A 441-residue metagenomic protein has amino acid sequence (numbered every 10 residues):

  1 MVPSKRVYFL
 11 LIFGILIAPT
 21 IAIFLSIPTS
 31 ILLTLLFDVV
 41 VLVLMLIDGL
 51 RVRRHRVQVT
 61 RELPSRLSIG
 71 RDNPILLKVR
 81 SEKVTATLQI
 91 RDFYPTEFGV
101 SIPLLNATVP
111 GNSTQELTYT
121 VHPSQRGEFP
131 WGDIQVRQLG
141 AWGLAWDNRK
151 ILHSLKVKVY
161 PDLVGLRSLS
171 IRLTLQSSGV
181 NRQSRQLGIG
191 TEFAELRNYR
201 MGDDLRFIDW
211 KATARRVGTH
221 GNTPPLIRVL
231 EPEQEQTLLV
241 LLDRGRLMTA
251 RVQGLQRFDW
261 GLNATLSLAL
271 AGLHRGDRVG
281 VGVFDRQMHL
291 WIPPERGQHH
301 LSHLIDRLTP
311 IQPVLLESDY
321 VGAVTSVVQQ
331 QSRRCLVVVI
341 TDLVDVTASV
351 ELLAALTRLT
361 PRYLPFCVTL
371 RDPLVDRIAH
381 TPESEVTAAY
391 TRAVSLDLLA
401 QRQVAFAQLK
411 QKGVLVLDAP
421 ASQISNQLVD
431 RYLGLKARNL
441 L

Functional and structural regions predicted by a protein language model:
M1-T60: Extracellular/lumenal glycan-associated context and N-glycosylation machinery
P3-F9, W210, A348, Y432-L441: C-terminal signal-anchor/stop-transfer transmembrane helix together with its immediate cytosolic, Lys/Arg-enriched
V39-H299, R334-V339, T347, A354-R358: An amphipathic, basic-hydrophobic helix/alpha-beta surface used to engage anionic, phosphate-rich ligands or surfaces
Q287, L370-V375: Short beta-alpha junction loops
L290-D319: Short, charged loop segments at secondary-structure junctions
L301-L304, L374-V404: Acidic, Ser/Thr-rich peripheral helices and adjacent loops at domain boundaries
S318-R371, D418, R438: Exposed acidic/Ser/Thr-rich ligand/metal-binding surfaces
T381-S384, L396-L441: Long, C-terminal catalytic modules of enzymes
